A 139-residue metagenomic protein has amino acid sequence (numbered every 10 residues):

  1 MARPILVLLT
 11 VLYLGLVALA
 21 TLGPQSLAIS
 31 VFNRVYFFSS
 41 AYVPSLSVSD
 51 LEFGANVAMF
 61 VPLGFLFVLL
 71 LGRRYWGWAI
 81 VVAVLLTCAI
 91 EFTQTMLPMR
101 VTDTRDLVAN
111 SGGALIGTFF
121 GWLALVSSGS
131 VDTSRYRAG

Functional and structural regions predicted by a protein language model:
M1-T104, L115-G139: Bulky hydrophobic segments
